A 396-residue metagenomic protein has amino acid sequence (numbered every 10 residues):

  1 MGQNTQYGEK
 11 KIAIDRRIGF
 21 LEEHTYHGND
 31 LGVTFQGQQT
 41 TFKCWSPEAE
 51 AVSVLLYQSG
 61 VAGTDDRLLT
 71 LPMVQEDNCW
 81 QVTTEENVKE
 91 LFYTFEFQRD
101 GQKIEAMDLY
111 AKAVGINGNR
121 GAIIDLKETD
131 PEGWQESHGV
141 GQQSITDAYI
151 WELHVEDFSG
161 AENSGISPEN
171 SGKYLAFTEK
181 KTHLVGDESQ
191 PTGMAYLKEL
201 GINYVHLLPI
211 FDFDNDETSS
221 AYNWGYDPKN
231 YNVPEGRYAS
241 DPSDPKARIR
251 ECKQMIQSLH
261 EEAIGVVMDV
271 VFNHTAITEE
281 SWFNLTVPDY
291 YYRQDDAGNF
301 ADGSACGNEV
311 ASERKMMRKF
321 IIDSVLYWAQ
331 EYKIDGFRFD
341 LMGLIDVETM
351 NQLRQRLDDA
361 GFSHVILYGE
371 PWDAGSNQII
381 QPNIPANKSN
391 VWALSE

Functional and structural regions predicted by a protein language model:
M1-G37, G63, V74-E179: The feature marks proteins involved in alpha-glucan
Q38-F42: Structural beta-strand segments of beta-rich domains
C44, F95, L153, L197 (+7 more regions): Conserved, mostly hydrophobic/aromatic
W45-A51, V88: Short proline/glycine-enriched turn/loop motifs at strand-loop junctions of beta-rich domains
G63, L69-D77, D214, G225-D227 (+3 more regions): Active-site-proximal helices and loops of the catalytic beta/alpha 8
S164-V185, N215-E261, A276-K319, D323-E331: Aromatic- and acidic-residue-enriched carbohydrate-binding clefts of CAZyme catalytic domains
Q190-F213: Catalytic domains of carbohydrate-active enzymes, especially glycoside hydrolases
G201-N203, E262-I264, D269, K333-D335 (+1 more regions): Short, well-ordered coil/turn segments that N-cap beta-strands
